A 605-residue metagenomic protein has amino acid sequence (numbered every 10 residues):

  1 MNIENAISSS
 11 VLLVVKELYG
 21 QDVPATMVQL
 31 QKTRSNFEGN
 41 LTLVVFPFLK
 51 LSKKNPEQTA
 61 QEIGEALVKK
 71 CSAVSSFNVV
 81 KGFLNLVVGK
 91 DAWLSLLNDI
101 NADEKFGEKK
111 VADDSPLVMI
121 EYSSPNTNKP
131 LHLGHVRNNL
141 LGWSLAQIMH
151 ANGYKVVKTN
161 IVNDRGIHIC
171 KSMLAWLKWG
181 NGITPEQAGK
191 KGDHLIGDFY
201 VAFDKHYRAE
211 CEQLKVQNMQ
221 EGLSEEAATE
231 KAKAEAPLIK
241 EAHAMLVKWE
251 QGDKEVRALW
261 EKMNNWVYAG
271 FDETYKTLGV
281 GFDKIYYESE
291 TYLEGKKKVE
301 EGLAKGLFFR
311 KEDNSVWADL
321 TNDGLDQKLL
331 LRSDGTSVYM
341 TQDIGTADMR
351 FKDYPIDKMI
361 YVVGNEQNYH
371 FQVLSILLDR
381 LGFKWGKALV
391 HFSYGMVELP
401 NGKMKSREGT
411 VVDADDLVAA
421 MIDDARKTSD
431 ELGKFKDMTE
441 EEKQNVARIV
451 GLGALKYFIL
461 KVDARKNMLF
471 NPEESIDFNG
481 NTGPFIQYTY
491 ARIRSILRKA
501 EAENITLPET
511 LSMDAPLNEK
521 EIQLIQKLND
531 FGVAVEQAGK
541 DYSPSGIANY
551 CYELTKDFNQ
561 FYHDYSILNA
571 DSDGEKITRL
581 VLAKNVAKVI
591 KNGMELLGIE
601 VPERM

Functional and structural regions predicted by a protein language model:
M1-L94, A112-M605: Non-catalytic interaction-recognition regions
S95-I100: Short, charged, solvent-exposed linker or helix-capping segments at domain edges/interfaces that act as flexible hinges
N101-D113: Flexible, low-complexity linker/hinge segments
